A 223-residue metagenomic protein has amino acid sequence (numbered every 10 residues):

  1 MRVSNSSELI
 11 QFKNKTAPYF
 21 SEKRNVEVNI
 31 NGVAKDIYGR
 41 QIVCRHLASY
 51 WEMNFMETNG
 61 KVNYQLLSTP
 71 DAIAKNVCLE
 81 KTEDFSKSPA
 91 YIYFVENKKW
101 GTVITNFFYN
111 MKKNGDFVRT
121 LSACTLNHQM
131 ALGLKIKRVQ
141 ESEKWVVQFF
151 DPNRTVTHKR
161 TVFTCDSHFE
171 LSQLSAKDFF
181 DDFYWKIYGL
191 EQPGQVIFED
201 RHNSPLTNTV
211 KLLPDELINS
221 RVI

Functional and structural regions predicted by a protein language model:
M1-E83: Active-site nucleophile-adjacent alpha helix/oxyanion-hole segment immediately C-terminal to the catalytic cysteine
M1-V3, E141, R221-V222: Terminal export signals
I10-G39, S122, P193, D200-V210 (+2 more regions): Active-site nucleophile-His-acid catalytic modules used for acyl/amide transfer and hydrolysis across diverse enzymes
N54-L126: Conserved active-site-adjacent core of cysteine acyl-enzyme catalytic domains
T125-A131, S142-W145: Short, surface-exposed coil-to-beta transition loops
G133-I136: Short helix-loop boundary/capping segments
R138-T164: Catalytic Cys-His active-site segments of thiol-dependent hydrolases/isopeptidases
R160-I223: Noncatalytic regulatory segments and standalone regulatory/sensor domains
